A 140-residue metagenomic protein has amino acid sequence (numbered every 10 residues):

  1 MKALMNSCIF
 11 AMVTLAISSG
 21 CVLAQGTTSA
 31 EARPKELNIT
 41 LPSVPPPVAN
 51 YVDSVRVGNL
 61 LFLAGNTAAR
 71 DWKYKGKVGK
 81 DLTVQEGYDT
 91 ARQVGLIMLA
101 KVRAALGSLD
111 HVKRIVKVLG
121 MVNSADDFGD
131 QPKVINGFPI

Functional and structural regions predicted by a protein language model:
M1-F10: Bacterial N-terminal signal peptides that target proteins for export
L23-I140: Short, polar/acidic, helix-capping and beta-turn segments at strand->helix junctions that line the mouths
